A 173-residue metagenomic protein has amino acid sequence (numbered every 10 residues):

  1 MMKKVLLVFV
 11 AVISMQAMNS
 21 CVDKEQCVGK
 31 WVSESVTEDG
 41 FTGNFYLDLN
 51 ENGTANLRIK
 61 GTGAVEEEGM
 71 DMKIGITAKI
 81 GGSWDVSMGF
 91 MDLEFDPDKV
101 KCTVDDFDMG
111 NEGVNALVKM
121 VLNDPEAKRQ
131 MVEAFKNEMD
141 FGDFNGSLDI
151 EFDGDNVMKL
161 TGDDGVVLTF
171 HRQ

Functional and structural regions predicted by a protein language model:
M1-M2: Short, Lys/Arg-enriched N-terminal segments with co-localized hydrophobic residues within the first ~10-30 amino acids
V5-S14: Sec-dependent N-terminal signal peptides
Q16-S20: C-terminal motif of bacterial Sec signal peptides marking the signal peptidase cleavage site
C21-Q173: Lipid interaction determinants
